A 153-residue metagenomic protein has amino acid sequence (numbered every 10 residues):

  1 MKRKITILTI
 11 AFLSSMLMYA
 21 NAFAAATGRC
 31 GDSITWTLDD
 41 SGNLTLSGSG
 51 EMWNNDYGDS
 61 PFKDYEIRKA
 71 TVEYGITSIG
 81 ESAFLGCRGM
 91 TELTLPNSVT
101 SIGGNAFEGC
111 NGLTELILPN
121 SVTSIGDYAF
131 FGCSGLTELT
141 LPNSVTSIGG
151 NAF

Functional and structural regions predicted by a protein language model:
M1-T9: Bacterial N-terminal signal peptides that target proteins for export
T9-L17: Bacterial N-terminal signal peptides
M18-A24: Sec/Tat signal peptide C-region and signal peptidase I cleavage site
A24-T27, S49: Surface-exposed cap/linker segments adjacent to membranes
T27-T45: GGW-centered surface loops in extracellular recognition modules
D39-G50, Y65-S78, R88-S101, N111-S124 (+1 more regions): Structural signature of tandem-repeat unit edges
M52-D64: Acidic/polar low-complexity surface segments
G80-L85, G103-E108, G126-F131, G149-A152: Consensus positions within tandem repeat domains that build extended binding/scaffold surfaces
